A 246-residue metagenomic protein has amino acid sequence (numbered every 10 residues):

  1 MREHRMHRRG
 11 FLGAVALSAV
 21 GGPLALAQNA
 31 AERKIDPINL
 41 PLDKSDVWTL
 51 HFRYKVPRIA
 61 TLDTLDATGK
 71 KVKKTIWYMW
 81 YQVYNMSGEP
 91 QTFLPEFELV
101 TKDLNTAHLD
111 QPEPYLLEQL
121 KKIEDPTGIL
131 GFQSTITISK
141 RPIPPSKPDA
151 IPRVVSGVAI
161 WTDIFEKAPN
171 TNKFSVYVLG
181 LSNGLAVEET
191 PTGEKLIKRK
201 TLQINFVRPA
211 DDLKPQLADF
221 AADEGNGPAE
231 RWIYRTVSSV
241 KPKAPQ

Functional and structural regions predicted by a protein language model:
R2-S18: N-terminal secretory signal peptides and thylakoid transit peptides that target proteins across membranes
P23-A27: Sec/Tat signal peptide C-region and signal peptidase I cleavage site
P37-K73: Low-complexity, acidic Ser/Thr/Pro/Gly-rich terminal tails and inter-domain linkers that flank the onset of structured
A60-I76, M86-Q91, P148-A150: Short, solvent-exposed beta-strand/turn "edge" segments of beta-rich domains on protein surfaces
M86-S146, A150, E188-A210, P245: The feature marks short-to-medium sequence segments in extracytoplasmic or secretory-pathway proteins
V158-F165: Short, hydrophobic beta-strand segments
T171-Q246: Glycine-rich, aromatic-bearing surface loops/beta-hairpins
